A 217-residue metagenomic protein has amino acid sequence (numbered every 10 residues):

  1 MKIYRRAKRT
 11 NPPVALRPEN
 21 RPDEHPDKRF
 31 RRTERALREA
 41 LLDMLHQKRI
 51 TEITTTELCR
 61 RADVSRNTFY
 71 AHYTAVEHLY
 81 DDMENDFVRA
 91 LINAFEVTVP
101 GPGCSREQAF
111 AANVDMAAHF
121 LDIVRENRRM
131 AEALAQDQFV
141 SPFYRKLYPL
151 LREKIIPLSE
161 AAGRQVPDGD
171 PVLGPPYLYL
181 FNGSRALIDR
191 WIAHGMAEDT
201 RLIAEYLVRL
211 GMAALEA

Functional and structural regions predicted by a protein language model:
K2-K48, R61: Basic, helix-initiating cap at the start of DNA-binding domains
Y4, N11-P13, D170-A193, E198-A213: Hydrophobic alpha-helical segments that form the core of small-molecule binding pockets and/or dimer interfaces
R35-D43, Q47, R61, H78-T98 (+3 more regions): Alpha-helical structural segments
D43-I50, N127, A214: Basic, amphipathic alpha-helical hairpins
Q47-H78: Helix-turn-helix
E96-R129: Hydrophobic alpha-helical connector segments
H119-R145: Amphipathic alpha-helical segments used for helix-helix packing
Q138-R164, G174-R185: Amphipathic alpha-helical packing segments from all-alpha helical-bundle domains
